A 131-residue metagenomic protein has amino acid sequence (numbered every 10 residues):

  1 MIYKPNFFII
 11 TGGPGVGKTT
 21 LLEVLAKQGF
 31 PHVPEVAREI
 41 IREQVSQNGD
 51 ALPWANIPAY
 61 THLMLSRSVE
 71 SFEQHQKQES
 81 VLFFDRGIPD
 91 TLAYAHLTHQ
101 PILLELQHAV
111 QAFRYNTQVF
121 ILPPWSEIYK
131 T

Functional and structural regions predicted by a protein language model:
M1-P5: Phosphate-binding P-loop
I10: Hydrophobic anchor at the beta1->P-loop junction of P-loop NTPases
G13, L25: P-loop (Walker A) phosphate-binding loop of NTP-binding proteins
G17: Conserved glycine(s) of the Walker
L21-L22: Post-Walker A alpha-helix
A26-R67: Conserved substrate/cofactor phosphate-moiety recognition/catalytic segment in nucleotide-dependent phosphotransferases
E73-T98: A basic- and aromatic-enriched beta-loop-alpha substructure that forms the phosphate/nucleotide- and DNA/RNA-contacting
T98-T131: A glycine- and Lys/Arg-enriched "phosphate-lid" helix/loop adjacent to the NTP-binding pocket of small-molecule kinases
